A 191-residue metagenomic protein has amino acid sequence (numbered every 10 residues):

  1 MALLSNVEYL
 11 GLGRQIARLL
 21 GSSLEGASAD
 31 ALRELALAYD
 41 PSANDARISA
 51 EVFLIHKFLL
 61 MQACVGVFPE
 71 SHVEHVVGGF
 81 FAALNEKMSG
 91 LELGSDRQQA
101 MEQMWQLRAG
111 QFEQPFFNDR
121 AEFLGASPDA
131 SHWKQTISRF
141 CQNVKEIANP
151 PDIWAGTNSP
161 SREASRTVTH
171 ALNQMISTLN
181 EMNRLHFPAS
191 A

Functional and structural regions predicted by a protein language model:
M1-D45: Short N-terminal edge-element motif at the start of the domain
A2-L4, G79-S95: Cystatin/cathelin-like cysteine-protease inhibitor module
G21, E25, L54-V65, F81 (+5 more regions): Alpha-helical repeat scaffolds in large eukaryotic proteins
A27-E74: N-terminal interaction modules that seed assembly of large macromolecular complexes
S71-N85, R162: Amphipathic alpha-helical scaffolding segments
G90-A191: Helix-driven interaction modules
